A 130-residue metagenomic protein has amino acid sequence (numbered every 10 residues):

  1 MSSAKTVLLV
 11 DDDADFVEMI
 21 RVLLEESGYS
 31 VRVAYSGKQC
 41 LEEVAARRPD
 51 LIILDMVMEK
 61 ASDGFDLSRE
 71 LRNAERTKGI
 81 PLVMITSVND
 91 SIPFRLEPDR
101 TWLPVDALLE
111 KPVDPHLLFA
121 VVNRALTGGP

Functional and structural regions predicted by a protein language model:
M1-L8, D114-P130: Non-catalytic signal-transmission and effector/linker regions of two-component phosphorelay proteins
D13-V17, P115: Short acidic/polar segment at the start of the alpha1 helix of CheY-like receiver
E18-E26: Charged docking surfaces used in two-component/phosphorelay signaling
G28-Y35, E43: Short hydrophobic/Thr-rich beta-strand motif most characteristic of the beta2 strand and flanking loop of CheY-like
E42, F65-K78: Short amphipathic alpha-helix used as the core "switch/output" element in two-component signaling
R47-L54, M58: Active-site beta3 strand of CheY-like receiver
R48-D50, R76-V83: His-Asp phosphorelay/catalytic-motif detector in bacterial-type signaling
S62-D66, V88-E110, H116, A120: Alpha4 helix (beta4-alpha4-beta5 surface) of REC/receiver domains from two-component response regulators
